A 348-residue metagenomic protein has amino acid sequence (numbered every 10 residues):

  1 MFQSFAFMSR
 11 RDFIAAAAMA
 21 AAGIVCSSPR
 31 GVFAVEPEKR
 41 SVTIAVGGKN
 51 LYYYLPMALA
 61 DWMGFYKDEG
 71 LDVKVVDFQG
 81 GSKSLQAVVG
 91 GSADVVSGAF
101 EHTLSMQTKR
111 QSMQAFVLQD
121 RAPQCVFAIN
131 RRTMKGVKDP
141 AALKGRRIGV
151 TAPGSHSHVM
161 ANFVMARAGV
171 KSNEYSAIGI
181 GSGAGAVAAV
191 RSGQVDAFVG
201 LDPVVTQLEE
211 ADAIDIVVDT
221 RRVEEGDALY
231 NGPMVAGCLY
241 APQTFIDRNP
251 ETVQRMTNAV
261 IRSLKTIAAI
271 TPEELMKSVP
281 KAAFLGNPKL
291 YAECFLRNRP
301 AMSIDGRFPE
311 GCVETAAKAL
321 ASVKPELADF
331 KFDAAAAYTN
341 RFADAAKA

Functional and structural regions predicted by a protein language model:
M1-A22, C26: N-terminal secretory signal peptides
R30-F33: Sec/Tat signal peptide C-region and signal peptidase I cleavage site
V35-I180, A189-S192, D196-D202, A213 (+1 more regions): Short, glycine-/small- and polar/acidic-enriched structural segments that line small-molecule recognition paths
A60, F100, V159, L239-Y240 (+2 more regions): A generic alpha-helix surface/boundary motif
D68, K135, R221-G232, R299-F308: Short, solvent-exposed loop/beta-turn-alpha elements that line the ligand-binding surface or hinge of extracytoplasmic
G185-A188, S192-P280: Pocket-lining segment of extracytoplasmic ligand-binding domains
I246-L327: Secondary-structure end/capping motifs
A317-A348: Conserved C-terminal helix/tail region of periplasmic/extracytoplasmic solute-binding proteins
